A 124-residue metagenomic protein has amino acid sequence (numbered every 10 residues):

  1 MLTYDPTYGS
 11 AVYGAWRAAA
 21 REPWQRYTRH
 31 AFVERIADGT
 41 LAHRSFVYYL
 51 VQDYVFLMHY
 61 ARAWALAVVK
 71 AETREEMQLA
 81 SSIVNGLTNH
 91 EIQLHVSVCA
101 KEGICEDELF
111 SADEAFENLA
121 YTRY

Functional and structural regions predicted by a protein language model:
L2-V33: Acidic, low-complexity proline/glycine-rich segments
R21-R26, T40-K70: Alpha-helical bundle segments that constitute or directly flank the non-heme di-iron/ferroxidase center
T28-R29, F56-A63, H90-L94, N118-Y121: Amphipathic, well-ordered alpha-helical segments in soluble domains
E75-Y124: Active-site-proximal alpha-helical scaffolds that flank and shape metal-associated catalytic sites
